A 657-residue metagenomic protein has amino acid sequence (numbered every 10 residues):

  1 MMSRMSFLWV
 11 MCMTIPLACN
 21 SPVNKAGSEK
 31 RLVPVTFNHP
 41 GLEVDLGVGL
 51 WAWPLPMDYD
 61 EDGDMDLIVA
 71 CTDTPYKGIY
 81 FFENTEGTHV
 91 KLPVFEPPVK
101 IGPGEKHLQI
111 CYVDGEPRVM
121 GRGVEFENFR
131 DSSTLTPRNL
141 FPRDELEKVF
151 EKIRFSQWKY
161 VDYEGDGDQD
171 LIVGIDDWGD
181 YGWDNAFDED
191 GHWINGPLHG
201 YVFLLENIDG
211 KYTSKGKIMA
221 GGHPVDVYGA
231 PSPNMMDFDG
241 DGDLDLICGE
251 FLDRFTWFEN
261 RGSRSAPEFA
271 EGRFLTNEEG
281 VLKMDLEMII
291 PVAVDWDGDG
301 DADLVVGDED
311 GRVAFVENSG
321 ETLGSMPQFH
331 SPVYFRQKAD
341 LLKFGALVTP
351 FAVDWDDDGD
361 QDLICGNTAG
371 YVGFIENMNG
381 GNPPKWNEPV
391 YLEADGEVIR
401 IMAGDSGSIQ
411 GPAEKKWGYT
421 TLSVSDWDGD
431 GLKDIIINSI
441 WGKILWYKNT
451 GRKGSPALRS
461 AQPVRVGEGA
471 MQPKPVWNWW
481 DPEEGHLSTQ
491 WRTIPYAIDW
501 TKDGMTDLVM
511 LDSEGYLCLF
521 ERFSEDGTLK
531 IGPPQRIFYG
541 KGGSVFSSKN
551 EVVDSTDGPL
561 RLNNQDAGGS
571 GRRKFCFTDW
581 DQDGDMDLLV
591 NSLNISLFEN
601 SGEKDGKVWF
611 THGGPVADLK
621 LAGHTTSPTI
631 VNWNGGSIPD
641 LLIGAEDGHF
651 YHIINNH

Functional and structural regions predicted by a protein language model:
M1-L8: Bacterial N-terminal signal peptides that target proteins for export
M11-N20: Hydrophobic h-region of N-terminal signal peptides that target proteins for export in Gram-negative bacteria
C19-H657: Beta-propeller-forming repeat regions
